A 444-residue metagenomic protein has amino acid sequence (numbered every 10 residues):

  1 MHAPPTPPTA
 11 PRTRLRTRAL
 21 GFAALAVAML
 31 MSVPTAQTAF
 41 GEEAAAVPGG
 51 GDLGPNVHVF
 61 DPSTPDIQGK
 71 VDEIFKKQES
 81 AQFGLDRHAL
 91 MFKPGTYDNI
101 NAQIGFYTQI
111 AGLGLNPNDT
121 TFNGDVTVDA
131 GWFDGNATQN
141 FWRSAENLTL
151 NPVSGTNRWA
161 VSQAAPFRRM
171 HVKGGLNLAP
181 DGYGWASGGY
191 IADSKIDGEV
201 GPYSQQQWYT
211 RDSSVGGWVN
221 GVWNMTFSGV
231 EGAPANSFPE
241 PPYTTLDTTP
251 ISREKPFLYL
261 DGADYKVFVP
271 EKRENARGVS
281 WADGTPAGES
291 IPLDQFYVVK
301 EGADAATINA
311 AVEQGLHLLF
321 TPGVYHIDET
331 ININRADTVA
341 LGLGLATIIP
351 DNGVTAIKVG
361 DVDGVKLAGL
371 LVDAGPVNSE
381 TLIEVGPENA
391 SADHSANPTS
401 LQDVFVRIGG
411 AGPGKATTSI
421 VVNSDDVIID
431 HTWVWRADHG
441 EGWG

Functional and structural regions predicted by a protein language model:
M1-R16: N-terminal secretory signal peptides that target proteins for export/translocation
T6, F22, G41: Alpha-helical and His/Cys-centered functional microenvironments
T6, L30, A36, K70 (+1 more regions): Compositionally biased, intrinsically disordered low-complexity segments
R12, R16-G21, S187: Generic alpha-helix initiation/capping and coil-helix boundary signal
G21-P34: Bacterial N-terminal signal peptides
M31-A46: C-terminal region of N-terminal signal peptides and the immediate post-cleavage residues of exported proteins
E42-G444: Extracellular/periplasmic carbohydrate-active domains that bind, remodel, or depolymerize complex polysaccharides
